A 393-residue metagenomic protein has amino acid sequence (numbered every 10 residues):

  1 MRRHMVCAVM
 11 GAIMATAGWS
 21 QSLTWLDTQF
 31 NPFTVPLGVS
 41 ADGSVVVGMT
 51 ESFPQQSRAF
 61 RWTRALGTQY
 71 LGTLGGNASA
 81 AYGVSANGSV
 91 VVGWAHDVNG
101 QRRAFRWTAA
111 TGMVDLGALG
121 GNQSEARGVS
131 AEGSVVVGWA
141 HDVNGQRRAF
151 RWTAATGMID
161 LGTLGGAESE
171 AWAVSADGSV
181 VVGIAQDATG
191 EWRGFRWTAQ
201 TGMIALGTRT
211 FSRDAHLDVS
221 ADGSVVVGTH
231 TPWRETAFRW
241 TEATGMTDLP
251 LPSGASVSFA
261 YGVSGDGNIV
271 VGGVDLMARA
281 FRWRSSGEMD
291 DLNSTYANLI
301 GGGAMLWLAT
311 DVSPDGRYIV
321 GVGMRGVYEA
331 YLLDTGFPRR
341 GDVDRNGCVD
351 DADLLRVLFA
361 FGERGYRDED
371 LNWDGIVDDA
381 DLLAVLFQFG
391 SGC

Functional and structural regions predicted by a protein language model:
M1-H4: Positively charged n-region of N-terminal signal peptides that target proteins for export
C7-A17: Bacterial N-terminal signal peptides
G18-P338: Conserved "turn/edge" positions that cap or connect secondary-structure elements within repeat/scaffolded domains
L299-G303, E329, T335-C393: Cellulosome-associated attachment modules in secreted, modular CAZymes
